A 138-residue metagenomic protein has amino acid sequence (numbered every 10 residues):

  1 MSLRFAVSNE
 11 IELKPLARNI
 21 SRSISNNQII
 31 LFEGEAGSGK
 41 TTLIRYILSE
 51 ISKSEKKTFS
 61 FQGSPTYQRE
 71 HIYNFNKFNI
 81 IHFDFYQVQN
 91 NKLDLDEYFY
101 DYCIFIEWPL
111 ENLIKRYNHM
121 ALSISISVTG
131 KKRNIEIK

Functional and structural regions predicted by a protein language model:
M1-N19: N-terminal pre-Walker A segment at the start of P-loop NTPase domains
I30-F32: Hydrophobic anchor at the beta1->P-loop junction of P-loop NTPases
E35: P-loop (Walker A) phosphate-binding loop of NTP-binding proteins
K40: Conserved lysine of the Walker
S49-F61, F75: Post-Walker A helix-loop "phosphate-sensing" segment adjacent to the P-loop in P-loop NTPases
G63-E111: Conserved nucleotide-sensing/catalytic segment adjacent to the nucleotide-binding pocket in NTP-handling enzymes
E97-K138: Short phosphate-coordinating micro-motif centered on Lys-Gly-acidic
